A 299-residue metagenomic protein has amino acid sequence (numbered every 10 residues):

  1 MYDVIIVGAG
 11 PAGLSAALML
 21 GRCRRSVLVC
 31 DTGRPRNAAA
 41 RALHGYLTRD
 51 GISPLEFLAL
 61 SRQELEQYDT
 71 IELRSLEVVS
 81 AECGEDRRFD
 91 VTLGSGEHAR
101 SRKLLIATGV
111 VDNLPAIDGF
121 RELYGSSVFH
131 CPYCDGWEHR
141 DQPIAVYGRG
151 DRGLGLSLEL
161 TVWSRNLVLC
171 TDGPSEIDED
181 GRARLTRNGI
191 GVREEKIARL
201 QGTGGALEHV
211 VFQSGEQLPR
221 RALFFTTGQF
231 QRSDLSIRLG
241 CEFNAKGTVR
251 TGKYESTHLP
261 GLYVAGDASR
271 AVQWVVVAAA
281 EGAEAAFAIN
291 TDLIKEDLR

Functional and structural regions predicted by a protein language model:
M1-V4, E72-Q142, A222, V249-K253 (+1 more regions): FAD-binding core/adjacent interface of flavoenzyme oxidoreductases
Y2-A59, P143, D151-S175: Beta1-alpha1 glycine-rich phosphate/pyrophosphate-binding loop at the start of Rossmann-like nucleotide-binding domains
G13, S80, D112, G153 (+3 more regions): Glycine-rich nucleotide phosphate-binding loop and flanking beta-alpha elements of Rossmann-like dinucleotide-binding
A17-L18, L154-L156, A265-R299: A conserved FAD-binding loop/helix module that cradles the flavin
A59, L65-L93, H98-S101, S164-R250 (+1 more regions): A Rossmann-like FAD-binding core segment of flavoenzymes
V111, E122-E138, G228-W274, E284 (+1 more regions): FAD-site-proximal beta/loop scaffold in flavoenzymes
S126-Y133, P143-L156, D178: Active-site glycine-rich loop that binds ribose-phosphate moieties when present
